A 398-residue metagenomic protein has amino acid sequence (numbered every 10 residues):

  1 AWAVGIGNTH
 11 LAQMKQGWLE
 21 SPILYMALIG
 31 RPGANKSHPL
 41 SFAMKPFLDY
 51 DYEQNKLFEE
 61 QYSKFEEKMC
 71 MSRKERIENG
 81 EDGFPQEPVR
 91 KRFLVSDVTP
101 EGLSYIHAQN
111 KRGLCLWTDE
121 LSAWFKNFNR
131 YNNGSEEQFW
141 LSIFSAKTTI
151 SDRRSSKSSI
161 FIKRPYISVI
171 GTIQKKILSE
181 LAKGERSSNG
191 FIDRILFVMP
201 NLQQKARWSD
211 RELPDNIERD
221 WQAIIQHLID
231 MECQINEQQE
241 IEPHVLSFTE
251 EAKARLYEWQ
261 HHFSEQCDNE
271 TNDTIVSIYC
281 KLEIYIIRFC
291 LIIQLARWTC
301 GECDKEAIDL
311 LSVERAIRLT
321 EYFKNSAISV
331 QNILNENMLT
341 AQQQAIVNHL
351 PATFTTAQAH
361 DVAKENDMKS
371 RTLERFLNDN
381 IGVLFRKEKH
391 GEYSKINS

Functional and structural regions predicted by a protein language model:
A1-S398: Phosphate-handling catalytic cores of nucleic-acid transaction enzymes
